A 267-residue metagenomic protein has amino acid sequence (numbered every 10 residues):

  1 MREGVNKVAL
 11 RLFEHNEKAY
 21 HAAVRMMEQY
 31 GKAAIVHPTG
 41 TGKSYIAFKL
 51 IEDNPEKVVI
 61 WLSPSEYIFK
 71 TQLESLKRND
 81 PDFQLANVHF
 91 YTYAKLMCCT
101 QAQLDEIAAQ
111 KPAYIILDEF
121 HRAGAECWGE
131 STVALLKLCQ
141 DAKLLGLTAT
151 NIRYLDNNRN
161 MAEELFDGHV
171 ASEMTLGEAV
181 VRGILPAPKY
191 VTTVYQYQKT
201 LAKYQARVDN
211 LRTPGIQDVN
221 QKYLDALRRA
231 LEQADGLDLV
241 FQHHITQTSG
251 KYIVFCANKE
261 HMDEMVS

Functional and structural regions predicted by a protein language model:
R2-A34: Conserved pre-motif I regulatory segment
A23, I46-N54, S131, L135: Hydrophobic residues on the short alpha-helix immediately C-terminal to a glycine-rich phosphate/catalytic loop
I35, V254: Hydrophobic anchor at the beta1->P-loop junction of P-loop NTPases
T39-K77, A257-M262: Conserved Walker A/P-loop ATP-binding site and its immediately adjacent core in helicase/helicase-like ATPase domains
P64-I68, Y91-C99, R122-A125, C256-E260: Conserved helicase motor
F69-K111: Inter-Walker segment of RecA-like/P-loop motor cores
Y93, D105-I152: SF2 helicase catalytic motif II
D156-G250: Interdomain helical connector at the RecA1-RecA2 junction of SF1/SF2 helicase-like NTPases
